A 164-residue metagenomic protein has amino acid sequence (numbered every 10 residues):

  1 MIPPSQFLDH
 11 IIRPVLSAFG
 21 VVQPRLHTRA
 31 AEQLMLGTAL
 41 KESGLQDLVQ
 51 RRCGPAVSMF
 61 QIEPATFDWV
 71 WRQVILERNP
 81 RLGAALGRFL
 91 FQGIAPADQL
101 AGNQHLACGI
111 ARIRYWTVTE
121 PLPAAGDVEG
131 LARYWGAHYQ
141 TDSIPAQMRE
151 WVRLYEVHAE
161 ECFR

Functional and structural regions predicted by a protein language model:
M1-P24, R133, A137, I144-P145 (+2 more regions): Ser/Thr/Pro-rich, acidic low-complexity intrinsically disordered regulatory segments
I2-P14, Q33, L40-T119: Peptidoglycan-targeting cell-wall enzymes and recognition modules
A18, V22, K41, R114-V118 (+1 more regions): Structured segments of extracytoplasmic/periplasmic soluble domains in secreted or envelope-associated proteins
T28-G37, G126-Y134: Alpha-helical scaffolds flanking conserved acidic
E42-Q50, Q140-R149: Secretory-pathway/luminal and periplasmic proteins that interact with or process carbohydrate-rich
I75, Q147-Y155: Short, polar loop/linker segments at the starts of domains and inter-domain junctions
A101-G109, A125-E129, P145: Short, amphipathic alpha-helical segments
V118-G126: Inter-helical turn/loop segments and adjacent helix faces that build the functional surface of alpha-helical bundle
